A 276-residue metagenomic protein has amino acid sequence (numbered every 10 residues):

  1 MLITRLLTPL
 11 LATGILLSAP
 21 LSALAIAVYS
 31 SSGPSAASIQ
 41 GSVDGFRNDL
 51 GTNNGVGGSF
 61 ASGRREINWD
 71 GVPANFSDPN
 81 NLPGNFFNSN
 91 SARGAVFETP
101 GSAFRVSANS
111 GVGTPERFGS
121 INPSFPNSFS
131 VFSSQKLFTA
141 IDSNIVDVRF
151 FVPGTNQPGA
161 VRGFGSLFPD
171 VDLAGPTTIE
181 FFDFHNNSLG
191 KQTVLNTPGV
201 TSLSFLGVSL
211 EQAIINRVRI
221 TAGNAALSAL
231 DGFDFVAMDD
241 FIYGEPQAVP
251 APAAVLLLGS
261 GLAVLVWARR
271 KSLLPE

Functional and structural regions predicted by a protein language model:
M1-L10: Bacterial N-terminal signal peptides that target proteins for export
A12-T13, A23: Cleavable N-terminal signal peptides
L16-L17: Hydrophobic alpha-helical transmembrane segments of integral membrane proteins, especially lipid-exposed positions
I26-Q247: Surface-exposed, well-ordered secondary-structure segments
P250-A268: A short, hydrophobic C-terminal helix/tail in secreted or cell-surface proteins
V266-E276: C-terminal membrane-anchoring or membrane-association module
